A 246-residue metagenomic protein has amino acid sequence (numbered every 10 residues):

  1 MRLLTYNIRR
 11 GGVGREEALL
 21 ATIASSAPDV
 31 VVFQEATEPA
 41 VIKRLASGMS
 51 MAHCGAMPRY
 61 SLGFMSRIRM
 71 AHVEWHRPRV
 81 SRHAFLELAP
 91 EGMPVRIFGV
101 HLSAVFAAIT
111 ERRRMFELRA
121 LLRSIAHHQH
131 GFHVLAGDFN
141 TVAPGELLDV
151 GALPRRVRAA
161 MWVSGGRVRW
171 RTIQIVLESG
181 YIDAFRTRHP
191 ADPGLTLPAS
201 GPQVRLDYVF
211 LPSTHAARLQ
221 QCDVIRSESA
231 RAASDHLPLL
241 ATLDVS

Functional and structural regions predicted by a protein language model:
M1-R9, P94-A104, A136, H236: Active-site-proximal beta-strand elements of phosphoester/diester hydrolases
M1-S47, S246: N-terminal, active-site-proximal structural segment of metallo-dependent hydrolase catalytic domains
R9, T37, H101-S103, F139-V142 (+2 more regions): Catalytic metal-binding/acid-base residues of hydrolase active sites
D29-V30, F132-V134, Y208: Short, Asp-centered acidic motifs that coordinate Mg2+ and/or phosphate in catalytic or ligand-binding sites
V30, Q34-R112, F116: Structured beta-strand-rich core segments of catalytic domains in phosphoester-bond hydrolases
P39, G48, A52-R67, R79-R82 (+3 more regions): Active site of divalent-metal-dependent phosphoester/diester hydrolases
M65-I68, L86-M93, L211-S213, A232-S234 (+1 more regions): Active-site beta-strand termini and strand-to-loop segments that position acidic
M115-F139: His/acidic metal-ligating clusters that form di-metal
